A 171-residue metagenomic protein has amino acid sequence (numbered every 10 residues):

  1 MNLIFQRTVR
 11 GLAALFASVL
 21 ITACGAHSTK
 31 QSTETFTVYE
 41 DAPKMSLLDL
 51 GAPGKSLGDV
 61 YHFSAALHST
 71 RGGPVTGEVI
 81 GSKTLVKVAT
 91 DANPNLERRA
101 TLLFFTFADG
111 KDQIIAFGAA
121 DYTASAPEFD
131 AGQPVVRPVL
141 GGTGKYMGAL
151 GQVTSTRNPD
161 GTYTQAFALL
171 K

Functional and structural regions predicted by a protein language model:
N2-A13: Bacterial N-terminal signal peptides that target proteins for export
Q6, L20, T33-T35: A detector of low-complexity, intrinsically disordered, Ser/Thr/Gly/Pro/Ala-rich segments
G11-T22: Bacterial N-terminal signal peptides
C24-K171: Targeting-peptide/extracellular-domain and disordered-appendage signature
